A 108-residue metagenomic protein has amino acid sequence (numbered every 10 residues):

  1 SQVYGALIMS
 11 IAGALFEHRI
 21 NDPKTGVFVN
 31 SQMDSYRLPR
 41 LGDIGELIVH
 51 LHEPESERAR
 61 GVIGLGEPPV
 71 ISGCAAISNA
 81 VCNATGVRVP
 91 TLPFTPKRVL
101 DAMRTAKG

Functional and structural regions predicted by a protein language model:
S1-G108: C-terminal catalytic domains of large/alpha subunits in multi-subunit enzymes
